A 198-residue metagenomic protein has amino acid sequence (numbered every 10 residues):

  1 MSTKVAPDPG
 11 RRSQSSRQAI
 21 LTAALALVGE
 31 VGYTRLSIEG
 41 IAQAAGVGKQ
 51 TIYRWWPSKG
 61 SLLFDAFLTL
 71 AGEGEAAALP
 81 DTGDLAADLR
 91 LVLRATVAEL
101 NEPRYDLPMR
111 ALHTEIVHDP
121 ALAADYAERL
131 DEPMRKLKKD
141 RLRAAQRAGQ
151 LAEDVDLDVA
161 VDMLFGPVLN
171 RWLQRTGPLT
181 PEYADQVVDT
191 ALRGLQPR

Functional and structural regions predicted by a protein language model:
M1-A44, Q50, W55, S61: Basic, helix-initiating cap at the start of DNA-binding domains
M1-P7, A87, L91-V92, A98 (+6 more regions): C-terminal peripheral helix-coil segments that are non-catalytic and often amphipathic
S13, A123, A127-R135: Amphipathic, non-transmembrane alpha-helical scaffold segments
W55-W56, Y126, L130, F165 (+1 more regions): Tryptophan-centric aromatic hotspots in well-structured domains and transmembrane helices
S61-L70: Alpha-helical DNA-contacting segments of helix-turn-helix folds
A66-F67, L100-D125: Amphipathic alpha-helical segments used for helix-helix packing
E75-M109: Hydrophobic alpha-helical connector segments
